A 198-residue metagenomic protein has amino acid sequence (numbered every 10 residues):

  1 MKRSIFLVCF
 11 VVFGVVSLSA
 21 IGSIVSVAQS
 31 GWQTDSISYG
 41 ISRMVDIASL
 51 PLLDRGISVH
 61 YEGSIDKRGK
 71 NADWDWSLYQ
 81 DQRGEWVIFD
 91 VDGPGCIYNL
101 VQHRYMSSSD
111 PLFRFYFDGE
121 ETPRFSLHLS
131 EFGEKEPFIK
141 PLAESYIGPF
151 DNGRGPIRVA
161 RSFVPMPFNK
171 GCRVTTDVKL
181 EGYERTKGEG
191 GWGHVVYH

Functional and structural regions predicted by a protein language model:
M1-S4: Positively charged n-region of N-terminal signal peptides that target proteins for export
V8-S19: Bacterial N-terminal signal peptides
I21-H198: Beta-strand-centric surfaces of beta-sandwich/beta-rich domains
